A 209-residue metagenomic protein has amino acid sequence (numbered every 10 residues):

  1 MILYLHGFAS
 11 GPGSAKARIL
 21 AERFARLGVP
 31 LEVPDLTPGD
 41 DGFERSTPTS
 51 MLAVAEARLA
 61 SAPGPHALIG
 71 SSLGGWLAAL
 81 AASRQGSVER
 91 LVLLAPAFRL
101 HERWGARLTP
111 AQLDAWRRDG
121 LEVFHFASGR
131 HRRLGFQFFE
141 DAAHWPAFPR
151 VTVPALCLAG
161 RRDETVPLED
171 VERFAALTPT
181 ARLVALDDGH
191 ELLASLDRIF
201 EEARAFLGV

Functional and structural regions predicted by a protein language model:
M1-T37: Short, surface-exposed "cap/lid" segments of acyl-processing enzymes
Y4-F8, I69, L94, L158: Short hydrophobic segments within beta-strands
P12, T37-A62: Catalytic nucleophile-loop/oxyanion-hole region of alpha/beta-hydrolase and closely related hydrolase-like folds
F24, A81-Q85: Aromatic pocket-lining residues of Rossmann-like dinucleotide-binding sites
D35-G42, A97, G189: Short beta-to-alpha linker loops that shape the active-site pocket of alpha/beta-hydrolase fold enzymes
I69-A78: Gly/Ala-rich beta-loop-alpha elbow adjacent to hydrolase catalytic centers
S87-V209: The alpha/beta-hydrolase serine catalytic core
